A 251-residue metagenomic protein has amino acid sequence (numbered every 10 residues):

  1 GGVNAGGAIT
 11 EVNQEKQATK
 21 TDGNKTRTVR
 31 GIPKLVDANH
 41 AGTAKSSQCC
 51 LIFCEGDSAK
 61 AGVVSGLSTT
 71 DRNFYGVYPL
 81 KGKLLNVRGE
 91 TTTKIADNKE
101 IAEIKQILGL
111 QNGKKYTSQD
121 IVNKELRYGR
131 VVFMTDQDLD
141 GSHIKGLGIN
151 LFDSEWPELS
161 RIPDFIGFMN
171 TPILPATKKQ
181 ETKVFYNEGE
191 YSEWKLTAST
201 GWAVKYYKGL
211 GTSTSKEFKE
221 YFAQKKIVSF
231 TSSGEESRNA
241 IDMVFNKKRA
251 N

Functional and structural regions predicted by a protein language model:
G1-N251: Conserved phosphate-chemistry cores used by DNA topoisomerases
